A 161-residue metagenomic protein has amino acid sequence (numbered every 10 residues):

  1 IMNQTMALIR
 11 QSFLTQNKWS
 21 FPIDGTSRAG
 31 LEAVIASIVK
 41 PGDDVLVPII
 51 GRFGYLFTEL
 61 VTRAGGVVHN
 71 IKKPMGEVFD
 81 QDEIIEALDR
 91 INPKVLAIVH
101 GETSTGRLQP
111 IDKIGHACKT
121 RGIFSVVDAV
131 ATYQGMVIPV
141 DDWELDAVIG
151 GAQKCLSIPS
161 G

Functional and structural regions predicted by a protein language model:
I1-A33, L56-T62: Conserved N-terminal alpha-helix of the aminotransferase class I/II PLP-enzyme fold
G30-G161: Conserved PLP-enzyme active-site core in the AAT-like
